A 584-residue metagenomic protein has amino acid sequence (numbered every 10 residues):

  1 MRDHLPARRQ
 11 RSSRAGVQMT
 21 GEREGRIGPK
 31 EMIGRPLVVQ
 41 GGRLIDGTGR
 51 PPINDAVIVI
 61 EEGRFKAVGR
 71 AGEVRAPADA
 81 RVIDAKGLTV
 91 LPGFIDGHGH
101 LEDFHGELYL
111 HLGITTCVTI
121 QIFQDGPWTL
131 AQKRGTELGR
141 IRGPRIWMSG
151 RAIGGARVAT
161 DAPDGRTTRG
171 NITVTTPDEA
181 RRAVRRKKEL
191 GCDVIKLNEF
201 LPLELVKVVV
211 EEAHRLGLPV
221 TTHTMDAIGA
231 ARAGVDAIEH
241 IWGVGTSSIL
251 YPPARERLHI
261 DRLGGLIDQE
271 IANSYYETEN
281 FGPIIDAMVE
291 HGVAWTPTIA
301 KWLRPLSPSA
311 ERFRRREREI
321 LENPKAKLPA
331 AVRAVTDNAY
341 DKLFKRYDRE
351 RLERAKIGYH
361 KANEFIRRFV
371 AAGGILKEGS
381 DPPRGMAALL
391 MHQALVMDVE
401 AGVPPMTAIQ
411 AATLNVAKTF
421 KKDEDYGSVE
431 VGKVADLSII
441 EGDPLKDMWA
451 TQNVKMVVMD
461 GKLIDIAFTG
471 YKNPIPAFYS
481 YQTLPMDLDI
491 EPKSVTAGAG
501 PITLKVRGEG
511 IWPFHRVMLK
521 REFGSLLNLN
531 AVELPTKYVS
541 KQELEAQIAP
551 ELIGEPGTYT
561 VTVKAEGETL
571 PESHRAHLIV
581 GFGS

Functional and structural regions predicted by a protein language model:
E22-V38, L44, T48-L91: Histidine-rich, glycine-flanked metal-binding segment
R26-G28, L44-V57, R70-A71, H360 (+3 more regions): Acidic, glycine-enriched loop/beta-strand segments at the rims of small-molecule binding/catalytic pockets
A85-R140, A156-G165, M225, G229-G243: Metal-associated gating/positioning segment near the N- to mid-region
G106-W128, G143-R151, K188-F200, P219-T221 (+3 more regions): Divalent metal-dependent hydrolysis catalytic cores, especially in the metallo-beta-lactamase
R140-R142, W147-G234, G245, L250-P253: Histidine/acidic-residue-rich, glycine-tolerant segments that coordinate divalent metal ions
A183-L201, V244-A401, A467, K472-P476: Active-site neighborhoods of metal-dependent hydrolases
S480-L519, F523-G524, L529-N530, T558 (+1 more regions): Beta-strand/beta-sandwich contexts
E551-P556: Surface-exposed, short loops/turns at beta-strand junctions within beta-sandwich domains
